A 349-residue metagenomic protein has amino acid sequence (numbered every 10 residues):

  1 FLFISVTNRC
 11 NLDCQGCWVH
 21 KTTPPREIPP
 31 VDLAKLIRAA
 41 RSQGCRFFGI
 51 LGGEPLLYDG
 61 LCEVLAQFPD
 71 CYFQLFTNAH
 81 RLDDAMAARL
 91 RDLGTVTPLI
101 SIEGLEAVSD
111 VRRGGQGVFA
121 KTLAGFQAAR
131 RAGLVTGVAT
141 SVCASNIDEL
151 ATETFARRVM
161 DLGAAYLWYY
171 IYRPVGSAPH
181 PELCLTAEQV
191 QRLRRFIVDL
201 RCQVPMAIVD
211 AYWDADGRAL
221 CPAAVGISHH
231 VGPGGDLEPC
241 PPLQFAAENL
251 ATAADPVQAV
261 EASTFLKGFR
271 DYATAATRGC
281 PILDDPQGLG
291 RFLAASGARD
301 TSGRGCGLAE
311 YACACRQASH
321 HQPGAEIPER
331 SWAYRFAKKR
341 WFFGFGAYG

Functional and structural regions predicted by a protein language model:
F1-F3, P205-V209, S263-D271: Short, intrinsically disordered, charge-biased short linear motifs at domain edges
F1-P30: Canonical Radical SAM [4Fe-4S] cluster-binding loop centered on the CxxxCxxC motif and its immediate flanking residues
C10, C14-C17, C221, G235 (+2 more regions): Short cysteine clusters
L33-I50, Y58-Y170: Radical SAM/AdoMet-radical enzyme domain recognition
V111-A224, P233-E238, P242-A251: Radical SAM enzyme [4Fe-4S]-AdoMet core and its adjacent flexible, acidic and glycine-rich loops/tails across
P242-G349: Flexible mid-to-C-terminal extensions adjoining Fe-S/redox cofactors in radical SAM and related proteins
